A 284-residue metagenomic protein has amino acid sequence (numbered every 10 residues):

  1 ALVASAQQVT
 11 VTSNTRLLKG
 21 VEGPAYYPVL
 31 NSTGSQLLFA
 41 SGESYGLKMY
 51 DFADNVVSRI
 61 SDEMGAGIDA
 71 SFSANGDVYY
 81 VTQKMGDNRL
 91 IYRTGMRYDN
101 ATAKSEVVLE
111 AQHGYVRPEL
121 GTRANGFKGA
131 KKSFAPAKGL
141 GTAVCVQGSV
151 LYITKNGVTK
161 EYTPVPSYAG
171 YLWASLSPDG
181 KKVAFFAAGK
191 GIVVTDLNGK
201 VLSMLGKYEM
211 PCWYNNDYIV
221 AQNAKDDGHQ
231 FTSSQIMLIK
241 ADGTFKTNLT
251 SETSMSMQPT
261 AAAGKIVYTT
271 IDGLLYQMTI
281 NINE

Functional and structural regions predicted by a protein language model:
A6-E284: Sequence signature of WD/YWTD-type beta-propeller architectures
